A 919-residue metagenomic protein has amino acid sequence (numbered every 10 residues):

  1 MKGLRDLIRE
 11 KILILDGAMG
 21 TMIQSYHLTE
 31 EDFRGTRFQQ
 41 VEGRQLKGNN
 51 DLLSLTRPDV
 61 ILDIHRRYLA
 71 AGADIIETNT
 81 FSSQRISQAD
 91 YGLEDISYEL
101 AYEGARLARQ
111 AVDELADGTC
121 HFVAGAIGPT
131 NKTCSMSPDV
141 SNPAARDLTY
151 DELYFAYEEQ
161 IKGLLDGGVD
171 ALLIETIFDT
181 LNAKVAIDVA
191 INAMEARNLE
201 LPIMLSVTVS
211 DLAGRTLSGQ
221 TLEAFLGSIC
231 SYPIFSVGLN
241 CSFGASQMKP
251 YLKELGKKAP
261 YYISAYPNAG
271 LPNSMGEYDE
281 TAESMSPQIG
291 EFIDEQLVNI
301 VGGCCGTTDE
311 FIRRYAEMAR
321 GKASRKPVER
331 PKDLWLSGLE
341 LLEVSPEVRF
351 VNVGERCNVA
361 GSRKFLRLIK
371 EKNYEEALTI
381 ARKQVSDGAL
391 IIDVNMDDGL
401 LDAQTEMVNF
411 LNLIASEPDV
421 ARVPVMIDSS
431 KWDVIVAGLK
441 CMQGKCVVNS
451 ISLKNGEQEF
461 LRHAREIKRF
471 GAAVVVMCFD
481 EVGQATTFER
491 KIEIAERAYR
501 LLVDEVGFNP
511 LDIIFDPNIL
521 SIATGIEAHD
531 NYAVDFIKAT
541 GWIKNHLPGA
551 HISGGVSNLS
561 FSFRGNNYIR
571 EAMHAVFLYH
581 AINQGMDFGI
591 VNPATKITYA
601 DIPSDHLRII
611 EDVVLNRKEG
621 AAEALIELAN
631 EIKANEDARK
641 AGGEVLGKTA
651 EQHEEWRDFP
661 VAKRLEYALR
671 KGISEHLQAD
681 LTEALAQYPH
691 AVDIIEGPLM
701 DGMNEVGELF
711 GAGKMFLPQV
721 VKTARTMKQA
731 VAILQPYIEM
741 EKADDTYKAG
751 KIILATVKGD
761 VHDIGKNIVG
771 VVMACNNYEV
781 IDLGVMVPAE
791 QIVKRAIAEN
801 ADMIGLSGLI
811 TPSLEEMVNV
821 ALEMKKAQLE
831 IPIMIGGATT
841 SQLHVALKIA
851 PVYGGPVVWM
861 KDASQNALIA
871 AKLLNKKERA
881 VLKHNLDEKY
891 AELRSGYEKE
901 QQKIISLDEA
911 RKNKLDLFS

Functional and structural regions predicted by a protein language model:
M1-S919: Domain-level signal for soluble alpha/beta catalytic cores
